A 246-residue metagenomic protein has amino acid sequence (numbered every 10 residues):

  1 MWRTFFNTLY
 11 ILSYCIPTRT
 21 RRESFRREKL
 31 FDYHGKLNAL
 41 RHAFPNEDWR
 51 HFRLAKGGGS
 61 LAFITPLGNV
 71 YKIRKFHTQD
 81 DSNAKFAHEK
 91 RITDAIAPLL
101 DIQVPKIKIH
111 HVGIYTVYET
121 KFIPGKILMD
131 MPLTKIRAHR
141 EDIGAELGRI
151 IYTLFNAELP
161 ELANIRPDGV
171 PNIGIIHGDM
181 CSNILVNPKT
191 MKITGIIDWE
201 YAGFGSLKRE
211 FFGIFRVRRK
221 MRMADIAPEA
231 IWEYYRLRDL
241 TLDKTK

Functional and structural regions predicted by a protein language model:
W2-W49: Juxta-kinase regulatory segment immediately upstream of eukaryotic protein kinase catalytic domains
K56-F86: ATP-binding glycine-rich loop module of kinase domains
N83-I96: The N-lobe alphaC helix and its flanking beta3-alphaC-beta4 segment of protein kinase-like domains, centered on
I96-D101, K126-D168: Conserved kinase catalytic-core helix
K106-T116: Short beta-strand micro-motifs within the conserved protein kinase catalytic domain, predominantly in the N-lobe
Y118-K126: Short pocket-lining segment of the protein kinase catalytic domain that shapes the ATP-binding cleft
E161, I175-G178: Catalytic-loop of the protein kinase fold
G174, N187-R236: Active-site Asp-x-Gly
